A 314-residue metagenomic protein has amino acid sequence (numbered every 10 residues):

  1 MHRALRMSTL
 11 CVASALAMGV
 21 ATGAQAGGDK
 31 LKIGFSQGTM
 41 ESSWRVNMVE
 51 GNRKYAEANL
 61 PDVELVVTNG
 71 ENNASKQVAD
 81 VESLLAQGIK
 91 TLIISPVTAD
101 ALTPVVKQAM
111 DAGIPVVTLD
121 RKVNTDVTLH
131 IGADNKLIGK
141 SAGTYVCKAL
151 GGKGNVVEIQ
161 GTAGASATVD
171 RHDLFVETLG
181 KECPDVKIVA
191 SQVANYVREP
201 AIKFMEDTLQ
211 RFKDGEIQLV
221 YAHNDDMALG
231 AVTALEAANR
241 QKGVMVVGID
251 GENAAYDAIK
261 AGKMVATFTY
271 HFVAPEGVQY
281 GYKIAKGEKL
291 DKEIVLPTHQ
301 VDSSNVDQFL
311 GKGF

Functional and structural regions predicted by a protein language model:
M1-H2, A17: Short intrinsically disordered, low-complexity coil segments enriched in acidic
H2-T9, A24-F314: A residue-level marker of the well-folded mature domains of exported/periplasmic proteins
T9-G19: Bacterial N-terminal signal peptides
